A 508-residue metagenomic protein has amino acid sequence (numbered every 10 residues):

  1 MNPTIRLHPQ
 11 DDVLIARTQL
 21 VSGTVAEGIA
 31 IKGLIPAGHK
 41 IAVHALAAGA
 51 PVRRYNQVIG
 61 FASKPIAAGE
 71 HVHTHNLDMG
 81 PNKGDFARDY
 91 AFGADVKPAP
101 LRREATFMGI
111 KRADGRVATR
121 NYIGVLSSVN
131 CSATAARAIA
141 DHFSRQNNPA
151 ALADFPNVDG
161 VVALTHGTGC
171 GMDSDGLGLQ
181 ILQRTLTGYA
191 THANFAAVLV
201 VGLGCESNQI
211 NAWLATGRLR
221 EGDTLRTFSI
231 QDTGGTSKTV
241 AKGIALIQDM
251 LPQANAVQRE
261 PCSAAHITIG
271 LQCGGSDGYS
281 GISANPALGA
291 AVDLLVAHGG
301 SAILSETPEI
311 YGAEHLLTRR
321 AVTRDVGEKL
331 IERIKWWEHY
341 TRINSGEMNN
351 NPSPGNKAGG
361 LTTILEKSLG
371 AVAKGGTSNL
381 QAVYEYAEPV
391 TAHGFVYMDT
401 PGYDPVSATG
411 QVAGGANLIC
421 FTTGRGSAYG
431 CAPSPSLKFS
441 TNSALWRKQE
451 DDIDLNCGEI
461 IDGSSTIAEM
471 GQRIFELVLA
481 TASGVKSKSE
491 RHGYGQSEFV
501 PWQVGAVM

Functional and structural regions predicted by a protein language model:
M1-L418, R425-M508: Metallocofactor- and cofactor-centric catalytic cores in central/energy metabolism, strongly enriched
